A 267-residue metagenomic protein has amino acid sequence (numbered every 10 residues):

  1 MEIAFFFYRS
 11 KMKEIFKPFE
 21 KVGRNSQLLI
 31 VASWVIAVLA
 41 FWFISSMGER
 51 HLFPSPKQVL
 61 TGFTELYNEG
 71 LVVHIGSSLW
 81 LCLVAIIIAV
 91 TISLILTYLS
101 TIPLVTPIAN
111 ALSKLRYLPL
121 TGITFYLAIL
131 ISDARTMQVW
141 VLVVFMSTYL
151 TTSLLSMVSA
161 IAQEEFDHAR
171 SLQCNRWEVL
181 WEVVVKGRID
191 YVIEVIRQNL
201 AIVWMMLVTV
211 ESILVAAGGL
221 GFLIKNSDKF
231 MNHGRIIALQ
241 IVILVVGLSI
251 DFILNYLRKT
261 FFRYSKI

Functional and structural regions predicted by a protein language model:
M1-S33, F252-I267: Transmembrane alpha-helical segments of polytopic membrane transport and secretion proteins
I15-R24, I44-I87: Periplasmic/extracellular loop-to-transmembrane helix junction in inner-membrane transport proteins
V84-S113: Transmembrane-helix boundary motif in ABC transporter permease subunits
T91-I95, M137-F166, R197-M206, I253-L254: Membrane-embedded alpha-helices of multi-pass transport/permease systems
S113-Y149, M157: Generic hydrophobic transmembrane alpha-helix motif, especially the helices
V144, R176-V210, A238, I243-V245 (+2 more regions): Transmembrane alpha-helices
S153-V192: Short cytoplasmic-facing helical segments at TM-TM junctions of multi-pass membrane proteins
L220-R258: Hydrophobic alpha-helical transmembrane segments of polytopic membrane proteins
